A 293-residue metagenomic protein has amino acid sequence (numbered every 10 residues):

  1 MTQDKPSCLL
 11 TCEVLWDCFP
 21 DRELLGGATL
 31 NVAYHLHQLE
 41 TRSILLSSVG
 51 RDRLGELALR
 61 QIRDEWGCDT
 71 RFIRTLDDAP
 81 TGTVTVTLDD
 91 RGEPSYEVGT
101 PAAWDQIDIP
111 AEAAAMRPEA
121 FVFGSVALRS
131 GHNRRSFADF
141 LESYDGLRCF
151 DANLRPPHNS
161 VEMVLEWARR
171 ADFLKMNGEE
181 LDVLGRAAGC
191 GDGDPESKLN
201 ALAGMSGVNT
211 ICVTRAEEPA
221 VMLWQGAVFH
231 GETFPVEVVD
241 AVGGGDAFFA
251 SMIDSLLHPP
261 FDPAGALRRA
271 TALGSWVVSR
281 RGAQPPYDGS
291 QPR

Functional and structural regions predicted by a protein language model:
M1-L9, T70-R71, D90-V228, F261 (+1 more regions): Ribokinase/PfkB-type carbohydrate-kinase core domain
P6, D17, Q38, G207-T210 (+1 more regions): Conserved post-catalytic alpha-helical subdomain immediately downstream of the catalytic base and nucleotide-binding
C8, D17-V84, L88-E93, V98-W104: Substrate-binding N-lobe of the ribokinase-like
C12: Active-site beta-alpha turn of Rossmann-fold NAD(P)-dependent dehydrogenases/reductases
E23-G27, R53, G193, V239 (+2 more regions): Residues at secondary-structure transition points
A79-G82, A216, T271: Short, basic and Ser/Thr-rich N-terminal targeting/leader segments
